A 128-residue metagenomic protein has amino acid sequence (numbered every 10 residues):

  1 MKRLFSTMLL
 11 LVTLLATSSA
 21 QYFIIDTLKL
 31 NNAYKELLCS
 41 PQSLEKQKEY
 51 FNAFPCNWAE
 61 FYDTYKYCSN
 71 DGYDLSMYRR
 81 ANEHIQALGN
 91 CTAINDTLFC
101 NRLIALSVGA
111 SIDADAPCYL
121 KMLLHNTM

Functional and structural regions predicted by a protein language model:
M1-K29: Bacterial Sec-dependent N-terminal signal peptides
Q21-M128: Non-catalytic all-alpha helical scaffold/repeat segments
